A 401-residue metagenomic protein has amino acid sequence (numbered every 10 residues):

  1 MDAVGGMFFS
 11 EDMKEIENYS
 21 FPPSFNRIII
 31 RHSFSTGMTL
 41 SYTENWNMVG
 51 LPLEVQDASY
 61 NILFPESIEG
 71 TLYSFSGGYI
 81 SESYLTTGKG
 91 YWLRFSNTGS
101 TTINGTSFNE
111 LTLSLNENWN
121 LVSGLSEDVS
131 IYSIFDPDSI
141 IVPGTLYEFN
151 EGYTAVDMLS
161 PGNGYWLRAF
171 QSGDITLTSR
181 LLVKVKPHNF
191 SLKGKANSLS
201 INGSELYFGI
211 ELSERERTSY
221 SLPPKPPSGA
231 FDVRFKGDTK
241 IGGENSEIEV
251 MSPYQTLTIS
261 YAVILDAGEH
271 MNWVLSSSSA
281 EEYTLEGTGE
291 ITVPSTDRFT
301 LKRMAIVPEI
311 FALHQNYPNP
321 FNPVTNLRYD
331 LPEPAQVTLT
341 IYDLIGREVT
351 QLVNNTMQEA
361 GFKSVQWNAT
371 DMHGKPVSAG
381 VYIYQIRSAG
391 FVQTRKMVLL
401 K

Functional and structural regions predicted by a protein language model:
M1-M271, S277-S279: N-terminal exported-region signature
E17-Y19, G289-I291, G361-V365: Short strand-edge motifs at loop-to-beta-strand transitions and within beta-strands of extracellular beta-rich domains
S33-T39, K184-P187, S295-Y317, P332 (+1 more regions): Residue-level detector of functionally pivotal "anchor" positions at catalytic/ligand-binding pockets or at interdomain
N45, Y91, N118, Y165 (+6 more regions): Terminal processing/anchoring signals of secreted or surface-associated proteins and related intramolecular
G164, S276-P308: Short, compositionally biased serine/threonine- and acidic-rich segments at solvent-exposed termini, linkers, or domain
R303-Y317, F321-D343, Q351-N354, S364-W367 (+1 more regions): Glycine-centered coil/turn sites that cap beta-strands in beta-rich domains
N354-A389: Short, surface-exposed loop/turn motifs with a glycine/proline- and acidic-biased composition
F391-R395: Extracellular and select intracellular beta-sandwich modules with Ser/Thr-enriched, small-residue motifs on
